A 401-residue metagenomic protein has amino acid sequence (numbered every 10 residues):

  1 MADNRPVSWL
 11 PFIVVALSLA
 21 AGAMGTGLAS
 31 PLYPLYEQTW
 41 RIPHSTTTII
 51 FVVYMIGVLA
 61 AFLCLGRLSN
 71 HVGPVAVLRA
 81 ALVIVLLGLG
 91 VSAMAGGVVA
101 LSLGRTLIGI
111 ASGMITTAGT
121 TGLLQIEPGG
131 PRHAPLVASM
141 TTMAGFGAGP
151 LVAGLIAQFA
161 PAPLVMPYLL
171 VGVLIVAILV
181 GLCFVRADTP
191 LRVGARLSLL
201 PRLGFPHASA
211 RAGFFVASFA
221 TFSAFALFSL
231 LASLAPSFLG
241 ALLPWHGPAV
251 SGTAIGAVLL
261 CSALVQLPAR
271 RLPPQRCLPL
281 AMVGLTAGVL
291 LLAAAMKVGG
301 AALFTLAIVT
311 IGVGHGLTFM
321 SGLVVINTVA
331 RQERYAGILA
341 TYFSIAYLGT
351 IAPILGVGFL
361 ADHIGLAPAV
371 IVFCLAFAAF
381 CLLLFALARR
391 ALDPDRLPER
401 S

Functional and structural regions predicted by a protein language model:
R41, G73, M94-A100, P161 (+1 more regions): Helix-breaking motifs and short loop linkers at transmembrane-helix boundaries and internal kinks in secondary membrane
L59-V98: Conserved MFS/SLC helix-loop-helix module at the cytosolic interface between two early adjacent transmembrane helices
G88, V99-I108, A302-T310: Paired small-residue
G104-T142: Cytoplasmic helix-loop-helix junction between adjacent transmembrane helices in 12-TM secondary transporters
G130, L136-C183: Helix-loop-helix hairpin linking two adjacent transmembrane segments in secondary transporters
V250-P274, G284-G288: Transmembrane alpha-helices of Major Facilitator/SLC transporters
C277-G322: C-terminal transmembrane helical hairpin of 12-TM major facilitator-type secondary transporters
L323-C374: A late C-terminal transmembrane helix in Major Facilitator Superfamily
